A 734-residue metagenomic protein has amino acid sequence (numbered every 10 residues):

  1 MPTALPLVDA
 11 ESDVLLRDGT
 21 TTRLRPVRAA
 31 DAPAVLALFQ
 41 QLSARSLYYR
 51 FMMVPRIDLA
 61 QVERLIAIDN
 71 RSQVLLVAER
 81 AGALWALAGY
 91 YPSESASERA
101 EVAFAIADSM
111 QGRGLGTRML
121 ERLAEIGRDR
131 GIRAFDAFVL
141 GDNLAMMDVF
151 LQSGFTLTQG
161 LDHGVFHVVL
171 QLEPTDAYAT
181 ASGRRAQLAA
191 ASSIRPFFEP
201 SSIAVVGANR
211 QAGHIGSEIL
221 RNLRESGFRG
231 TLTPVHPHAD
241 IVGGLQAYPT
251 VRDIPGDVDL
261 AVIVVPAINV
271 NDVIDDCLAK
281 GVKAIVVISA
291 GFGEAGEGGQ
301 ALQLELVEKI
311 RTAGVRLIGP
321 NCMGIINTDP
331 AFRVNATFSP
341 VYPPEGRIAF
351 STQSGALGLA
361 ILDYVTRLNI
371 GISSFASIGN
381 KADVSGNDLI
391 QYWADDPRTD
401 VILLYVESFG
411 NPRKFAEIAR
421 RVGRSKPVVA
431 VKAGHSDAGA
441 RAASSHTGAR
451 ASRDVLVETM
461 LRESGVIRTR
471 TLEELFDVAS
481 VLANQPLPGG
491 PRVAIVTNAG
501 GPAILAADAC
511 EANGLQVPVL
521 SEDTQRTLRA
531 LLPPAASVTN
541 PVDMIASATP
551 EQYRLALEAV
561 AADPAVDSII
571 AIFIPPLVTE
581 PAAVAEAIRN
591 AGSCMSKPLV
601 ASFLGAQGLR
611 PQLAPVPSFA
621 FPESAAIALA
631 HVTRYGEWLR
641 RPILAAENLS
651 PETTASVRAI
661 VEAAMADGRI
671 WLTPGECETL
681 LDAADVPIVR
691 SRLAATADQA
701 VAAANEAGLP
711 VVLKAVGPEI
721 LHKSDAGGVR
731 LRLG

Functional and structural regions predicted by a protein language model:
M1-P196: Long, contiguous binding/interaction regions
E173-G734: Catalytic-core regions of core metabolic enzymes, especially those transforming organic acids/acyl-group intermediates
